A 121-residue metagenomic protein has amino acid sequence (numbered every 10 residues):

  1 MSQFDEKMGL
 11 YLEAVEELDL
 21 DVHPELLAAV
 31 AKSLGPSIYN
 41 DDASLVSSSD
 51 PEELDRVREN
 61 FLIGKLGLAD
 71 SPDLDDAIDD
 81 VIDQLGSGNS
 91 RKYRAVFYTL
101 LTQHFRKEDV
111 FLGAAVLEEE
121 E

Functional and structural regions predicted by a protein language model:
S2-D55: Core of compact, soluble alpha-helical bundle domains
S2-Q3, E52-D75: An acidic intrinsically disordered interaction segment
K7-E16, S71-G88: Short amphipathic alpha-helical segments and their helix-coil junctions
D19-A28, L68-I78, E108-A114: Short, surface-exposed acidic
L26, V30, E53, D73 (+2 more regions): Residue-level detector of well-ordered alpha-helical segments, enriched for hydrophobic/aromatic packing positions
S33-P36, N60, T99-H104: Short, residue-level hotspots on alpha-helical faces of the histone-fold and other alpha-helical interaction modules
E59, V116-E121: Short, mixed-charge aromatic SLiMs
V81-A115: Amphipathic alpha-helical binding modules
